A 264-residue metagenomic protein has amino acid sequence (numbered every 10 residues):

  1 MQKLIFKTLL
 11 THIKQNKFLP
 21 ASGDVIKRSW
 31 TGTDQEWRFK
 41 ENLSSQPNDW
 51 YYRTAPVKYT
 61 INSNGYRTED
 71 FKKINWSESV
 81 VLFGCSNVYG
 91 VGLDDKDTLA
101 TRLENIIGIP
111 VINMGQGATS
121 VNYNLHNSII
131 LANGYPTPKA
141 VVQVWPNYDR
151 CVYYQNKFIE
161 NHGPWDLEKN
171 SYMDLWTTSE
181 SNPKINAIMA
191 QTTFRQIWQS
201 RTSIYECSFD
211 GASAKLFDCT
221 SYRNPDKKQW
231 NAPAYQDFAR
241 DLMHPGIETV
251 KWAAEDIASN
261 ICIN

Functional and structural regions predicted by a protein language model:
M1-V81, G134, K139, V144-S179 (+8 more regions): N-terminal secretory targeting modules
N62-I129: Serine-esterase "nucleophile elbow" of acetyl-processing enzymes
L82, I109-G115, A140-V144, S203-D210: A structural signal for short, well-ordered beta-strand segments and their strand-loop junctions that often border
S86-V91, G115-G117, S171-M189, A239-L242: Surface-exposed cleft-lining segments at the edges of enzyme active sites
D95-L103, A190, T249, A253: Conserved alpha-helical elements of sugar-nucleotide-dependent glycosyltransferases
V121, L125, Q191, I247-S259: Short, amphipathic alpha-helical "lid/cap" segments that border enzyme active or binding sites
L125-I129, S181-Q196: Well-ordered, non-membrane alpha-helical segments in soluble/globular domains
D237-K251: Short, flexible active-site recognition loops that position polar ligands and cofactors
